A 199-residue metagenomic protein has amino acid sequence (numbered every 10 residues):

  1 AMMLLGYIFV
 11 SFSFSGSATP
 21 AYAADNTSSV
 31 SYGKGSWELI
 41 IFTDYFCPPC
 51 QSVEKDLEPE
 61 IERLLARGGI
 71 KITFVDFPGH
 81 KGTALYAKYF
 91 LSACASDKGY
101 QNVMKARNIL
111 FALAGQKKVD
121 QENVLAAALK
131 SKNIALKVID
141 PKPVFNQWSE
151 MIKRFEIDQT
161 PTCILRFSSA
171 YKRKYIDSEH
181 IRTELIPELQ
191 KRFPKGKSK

Functional and structural regions predicted by a protein language model:
A1-A24, I176-D177, K199: N-terminal targeting signals for export/organelle localization
Y22-W37: A short beta-strand-turn-helix
D25-S28, L57-P59, W148-M151: A generic local structural motif
S31-G33, G68, D177-E179: Glycine-centered flexibility motif
G33, S92, V138-P141: Functionally engaged cysteine thiol sites
S36, Y86, Q159-T160: A structure-centric signal for secondary-structure junctions around beta-strands
F42, K55, L125-K199: C-terminal cap of thioredoxin/glutaredoxin-like
T43-K130, F155: Structural alpha/beta surface segment adjacent to cysteine/selenocysteine redox centers across thiol/disulfide enzymes
